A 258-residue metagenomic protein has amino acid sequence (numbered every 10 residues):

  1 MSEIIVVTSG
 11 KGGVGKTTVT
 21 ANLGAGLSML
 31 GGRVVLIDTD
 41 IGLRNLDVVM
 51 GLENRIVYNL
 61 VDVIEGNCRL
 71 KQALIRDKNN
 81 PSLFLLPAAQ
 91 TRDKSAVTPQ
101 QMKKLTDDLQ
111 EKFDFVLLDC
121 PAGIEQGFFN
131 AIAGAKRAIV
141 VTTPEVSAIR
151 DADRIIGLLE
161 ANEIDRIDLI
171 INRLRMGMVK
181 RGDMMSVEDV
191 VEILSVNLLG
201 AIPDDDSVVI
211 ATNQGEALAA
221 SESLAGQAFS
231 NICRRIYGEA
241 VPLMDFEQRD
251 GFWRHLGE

Functional and structural regions predicted by a protein language model:
I4, L85, L198-A201: Conserved beta-strand scaffold positions in the cores of enzyme catalytic domains, especially in NTP/NDP-utilizing
I4-R69, F115: Walker A/P-loop NTP-binding active-site region of P-loop NTPases, recognizing the glycine-rich GxxxxGKT/S
S9, D38, P87-Q90, C120 (+2 more regions): Flexible glycine-/small-residue-rich
T17-N22, I149, D153, M184 (+1 more regions): Short amphipathic alpha-helical segment that frequently serves as the phosphate-/nucleotide-binding helix
M29-G32, N79, A161, S195-V196 (+2 more regions): Generic secondary-structure signature for well-ordered alpha-helical cores
T39-E111, I210-Q214, L218-A219: P-loop/Walker-type NTP enzyme "switch/lid" segment
Q100, K104, D108-E111, F115-I210: Conserved catalytic-core segment of NTP-binding enzymes
Q214-E258: NTP-binding/hydrolysis catalytic cores, primarily Walker-type P-loop NTPases
